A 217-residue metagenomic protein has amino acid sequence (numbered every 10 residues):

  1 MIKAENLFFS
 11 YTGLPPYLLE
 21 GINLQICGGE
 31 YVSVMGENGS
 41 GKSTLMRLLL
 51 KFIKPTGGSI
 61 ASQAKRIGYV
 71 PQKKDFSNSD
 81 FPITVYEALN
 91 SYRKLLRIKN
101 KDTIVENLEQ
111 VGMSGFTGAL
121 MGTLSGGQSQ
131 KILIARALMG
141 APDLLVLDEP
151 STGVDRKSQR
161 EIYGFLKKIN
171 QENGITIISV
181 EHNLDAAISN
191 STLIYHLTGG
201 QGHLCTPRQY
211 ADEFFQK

Functional and structural regions predicted by a protein language model:
M1-A4, F8-G21: A short, flexible loop at the N-terminus of ABC-type nucleotide-binding domains that lies
L50: Helix-to-loop junction immediately C-terminal to a conserved catalytic motif
K101-F116: Conserved ABC ATPase "signature" region
L120-L124: Conserved ABC ATPase signature
L145-D148: Catalytic Walker B motif of ABC-type/P-loop ATPase nucleotide-binding domains
E181-H182: H-loop/switch region of ABC-family ATPase nucleotide-binding domains
G200-K217: Conserved beta-strand-loop-alpha-helix hinge in the C-terminal portion of ABC ATPase nucleotide-binding domains
